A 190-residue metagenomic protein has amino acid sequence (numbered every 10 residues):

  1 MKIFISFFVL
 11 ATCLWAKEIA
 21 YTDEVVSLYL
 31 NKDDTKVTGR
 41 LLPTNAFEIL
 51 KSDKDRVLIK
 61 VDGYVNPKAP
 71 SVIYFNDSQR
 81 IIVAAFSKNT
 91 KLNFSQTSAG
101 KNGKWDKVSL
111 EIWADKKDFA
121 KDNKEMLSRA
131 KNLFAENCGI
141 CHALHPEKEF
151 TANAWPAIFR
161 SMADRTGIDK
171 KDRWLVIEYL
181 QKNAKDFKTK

Functional and structural regions predicted by a protein language model:
I3-C13: Sec-dependent N-terminal signal peptides
L14-E18: Boundary at the C-terminal end of the N-terminal hydrophobic targeting segment
I19-I49, D53-K54: Beta-loop motif signature
K32-T35, K60-M126: Boundary regions of SH3-family modules and the immediately adjacent low-complexity/disordered segments in eukaryotic
K54-K60: Short aromatic-glycine-enriched beta-strand elements
K131, A143-T166: Gly/Gly-Pro-rich "capping" loops immediately C-terminal to redox-active cysteine motifs in periplasmic/lumenal
F134-L144, V176: The canonical Cys-X-X-Cys-His
I168-K190: C-terminal capping alpha-helices of c-type cytochrome domains
